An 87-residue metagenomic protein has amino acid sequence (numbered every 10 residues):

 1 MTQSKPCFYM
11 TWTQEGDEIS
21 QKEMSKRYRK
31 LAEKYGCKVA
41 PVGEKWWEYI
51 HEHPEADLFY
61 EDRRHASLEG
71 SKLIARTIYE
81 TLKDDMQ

Functional and structural regions predicted by a protein language model:
M1-C7, C37: A short helix->loop->beta-strand "cap" motif at the edges of active sites that frequently abuts
M10-D17: Surface-exposed cleft-lining segments at the edges of enzyme active sites
D17-Q87: Catalytic His-Asp segment of secreted/periplasmic serine-dependent ester chemistry enzymes
